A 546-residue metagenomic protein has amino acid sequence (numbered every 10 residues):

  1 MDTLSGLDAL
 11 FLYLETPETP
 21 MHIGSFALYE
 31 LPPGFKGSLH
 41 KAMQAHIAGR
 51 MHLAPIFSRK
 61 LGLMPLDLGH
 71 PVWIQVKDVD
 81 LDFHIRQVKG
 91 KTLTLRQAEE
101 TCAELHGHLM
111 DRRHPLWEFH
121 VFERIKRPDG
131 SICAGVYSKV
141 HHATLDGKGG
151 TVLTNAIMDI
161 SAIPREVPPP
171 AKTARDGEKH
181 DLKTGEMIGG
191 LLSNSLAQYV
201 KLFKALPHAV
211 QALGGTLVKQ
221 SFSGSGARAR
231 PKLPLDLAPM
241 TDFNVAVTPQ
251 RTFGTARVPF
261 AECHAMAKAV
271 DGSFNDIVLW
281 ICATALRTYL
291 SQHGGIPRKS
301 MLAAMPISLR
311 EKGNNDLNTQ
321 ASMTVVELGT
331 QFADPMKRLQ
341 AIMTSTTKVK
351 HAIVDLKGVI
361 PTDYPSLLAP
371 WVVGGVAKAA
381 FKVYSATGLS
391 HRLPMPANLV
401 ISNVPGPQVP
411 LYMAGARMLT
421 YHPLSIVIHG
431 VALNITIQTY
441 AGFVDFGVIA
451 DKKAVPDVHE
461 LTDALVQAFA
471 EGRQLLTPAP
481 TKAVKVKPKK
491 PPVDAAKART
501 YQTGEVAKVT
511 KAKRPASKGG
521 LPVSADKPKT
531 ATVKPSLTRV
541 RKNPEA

Functional and structural regions predicted by a protein language model:
M1-H22: Generic start-of-chain signal for non-secretory N-termini
M1-L7, F26-L39, Q44-V431, I435-V466 (+1 more regions): Soluble acyl-CoA-dependent acyltransferase catalytic core bearing the H(X)4D motif
